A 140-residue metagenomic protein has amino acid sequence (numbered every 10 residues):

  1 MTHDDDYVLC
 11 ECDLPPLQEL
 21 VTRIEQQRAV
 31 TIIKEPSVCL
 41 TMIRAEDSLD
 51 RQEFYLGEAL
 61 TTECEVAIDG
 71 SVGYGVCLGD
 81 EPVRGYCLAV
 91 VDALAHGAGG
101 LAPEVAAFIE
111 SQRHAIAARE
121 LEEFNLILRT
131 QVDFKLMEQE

Functional and structural regions predicted by a protein language model:
M1-E25: N-terminal, charge-rich interaction modules
M1-T2, V66-V72, V76, N125-T130: Solvent-exposed, charged interface segments at domain starts and junctions
T2-H3, C10, Q27-R28, H96-E140: Cysteine/selenocysteine-centered motifs that mediate thiol-based redox chemistry or coordinate metal-sulfur cofactors
V8, I32, C39-M42, F54-Y55 (+6 more regions): Residue-level preference for alpha-helix termini and adjacent loops
R23-I68, Y74-V76: Structured beta-strand/loop patches that form or line metal/cofactor-binding pockets in enzymes
D47-S48, S71, D80-V83, Q139: Short, glycine-/Ser/Thr-/acidic-enriched flexible segments
G73-E110: A hydrophobic, small-residue-rich beta->alpha segment in the mid-to-C-terminal subdomain of diverse proteins
